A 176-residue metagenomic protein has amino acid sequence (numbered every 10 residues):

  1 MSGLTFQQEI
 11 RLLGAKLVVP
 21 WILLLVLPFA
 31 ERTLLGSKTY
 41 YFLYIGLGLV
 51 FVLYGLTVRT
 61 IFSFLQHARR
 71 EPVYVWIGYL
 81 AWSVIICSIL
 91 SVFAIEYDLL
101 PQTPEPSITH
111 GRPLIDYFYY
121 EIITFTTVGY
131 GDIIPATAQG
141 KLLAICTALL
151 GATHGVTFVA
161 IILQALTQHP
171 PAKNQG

Functional and structural regions predicted by a protein language model:
M1-G55: Transmembrane alpha-helical insertion/packing segments
G3-Q8, E71-A81: Membrane-interface segments at loop-to-transmembrane junctions
P28-R32, F62, Q66, F93 (+4 more regions): Membrane-water interface at transmembrane helix exits
G46-L49, V75-I89: Transmembrane alpha-helical segments of multi-pass membrane proteins
Y54-F62, I89-F93, Y97, T127 (+1 more regions): Alpha-helical transmembrane segments of polytopic integral membrane proteins, especially the permease/helical cores
L56-I77, L99: Membrane-helix interface/capping segments
V84-Y119: Outer-pore turret/helix-boundary of cation channels
R112-P171: Pore domain of cation channels
